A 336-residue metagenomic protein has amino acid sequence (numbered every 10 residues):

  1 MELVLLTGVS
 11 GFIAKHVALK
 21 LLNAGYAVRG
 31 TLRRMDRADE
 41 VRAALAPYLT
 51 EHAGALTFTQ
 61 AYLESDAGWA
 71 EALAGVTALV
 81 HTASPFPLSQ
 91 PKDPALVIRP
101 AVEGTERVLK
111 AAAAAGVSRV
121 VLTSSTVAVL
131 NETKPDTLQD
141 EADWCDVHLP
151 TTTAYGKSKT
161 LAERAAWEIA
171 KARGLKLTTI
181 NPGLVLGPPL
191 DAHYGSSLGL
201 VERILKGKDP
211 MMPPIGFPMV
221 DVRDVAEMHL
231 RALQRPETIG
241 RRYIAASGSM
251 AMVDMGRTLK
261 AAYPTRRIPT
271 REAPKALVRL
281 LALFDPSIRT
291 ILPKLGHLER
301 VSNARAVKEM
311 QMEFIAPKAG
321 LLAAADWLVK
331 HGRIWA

Functional and structural regions predicted by a protein language model:
E2-Y26, T31: N-terminal Rossmann NAD(P)H-binding glycine-rich loop of SDR-like oxidoreductase domains
R37, A46-E103: NAD(P)H-binding glycine-rich loop region in Rossmannoid oxidoreductase-like domains and their noncatalytic homologs
H81, P85, P91-T153: Conserved Rossmann-fold NAD(P)-dependent oxidoreductase catalytic core, especially the SDR/UDP-sugar
L149-L177: Active-site Tyr-X1-5-Lys
T151-A154, G187-H193, P210-R223: Glycine-rich "substrate-gating" loop/helix at the edge of Rossmann-like oxidoreductase active sites
A172-L175, G187-L200, A232-Y243: Glycine/proline-rich active-site loop of Rossmann-fold NAD(P)-dependent oxidoreductases
V201-P210, I215-G248: Alpha-helical substrate-binding/gating segment
M228-T290, K308, P317-A336: Mid/C-terminal beta-alpha module of Rossmann-like enzyme folds, strongest in SDR-family dehydrogenases/epimerases
